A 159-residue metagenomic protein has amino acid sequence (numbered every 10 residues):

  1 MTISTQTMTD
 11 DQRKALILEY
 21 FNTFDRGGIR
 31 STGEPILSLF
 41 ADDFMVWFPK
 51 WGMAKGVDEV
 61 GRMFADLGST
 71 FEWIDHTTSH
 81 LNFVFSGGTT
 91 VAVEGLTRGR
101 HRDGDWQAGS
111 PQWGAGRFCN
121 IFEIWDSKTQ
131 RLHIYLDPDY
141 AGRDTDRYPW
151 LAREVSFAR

Functional and structural regions predicted by a protein language model:
I3-D42: Short acidic-aromatic low-complexity motifs
L18, G33-V91: A solvent-exposed, acidic/Ser-Thr-rich amphipathic alpha-helical stretch
F40, T97-G99, L136: Short beta-strand segments enriched in hydrophobic/aromatic residues within well-folded beta-rich domains
S69-W73, R98-W113: Short, cysteine-centered beta-strand-loop-beta hairpins and adjacent loop/turn segments enriched in charged/polar
T78-V84, R117-E123, L136: Hydrophobic/aromatic beta-strand elements that line small-molecule binding cavities or substrate pockets in beta-rich
S86-R102: A short hydrophobic beta-strand element
S110-K128: A short, surface-exposed beta-strand/turn
Q130-R159: Low-complexity, intrinsically disordered terminal/linker segments enriched in charged and Gly/Pro repeats
